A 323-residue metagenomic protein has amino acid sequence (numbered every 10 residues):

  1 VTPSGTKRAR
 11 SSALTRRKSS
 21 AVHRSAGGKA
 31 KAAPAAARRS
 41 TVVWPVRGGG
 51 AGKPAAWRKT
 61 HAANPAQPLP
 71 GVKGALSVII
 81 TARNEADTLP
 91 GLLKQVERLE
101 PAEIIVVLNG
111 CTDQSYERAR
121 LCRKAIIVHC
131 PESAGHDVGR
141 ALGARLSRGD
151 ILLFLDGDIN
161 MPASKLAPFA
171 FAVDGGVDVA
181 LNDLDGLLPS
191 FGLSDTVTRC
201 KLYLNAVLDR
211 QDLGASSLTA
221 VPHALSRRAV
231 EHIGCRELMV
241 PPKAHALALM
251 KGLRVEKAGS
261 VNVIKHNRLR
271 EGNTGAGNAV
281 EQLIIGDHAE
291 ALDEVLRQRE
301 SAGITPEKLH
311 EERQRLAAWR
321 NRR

Functional and structural regions predicted by a protein language model:
T2-S11, T15-R39, V43-G52, M250-R323: C-terminal catalytic/acceptor-binding lobe
A63-Q67, R83-R98: Short, well-formed alpha-helical segments that are part of the catalytic scaffolds of diverse glycosyltransferases
L108-Y116: A conserved acidic beta->alpha catalytic loop
E132-S147: Glycine-rich, basic loop-to-helix element that forms the pyrophosphate-binding segment of sugar-nucleotide handling
L152: Short aromatic/hydrophobic "clamp" motif used to bind/position activated sugar donors
D156-M161: The conserved acidic donor/metal-binding loop of glycosyltransferases
S164-L188: Conserved donor-nucleotide/metal-binding helix-loop-beta segment in metal-dependent transferases, i.e., the alpha-helix
V179-G186, D195-S216: Short, flexible, basic/aromatic active-site loop/helix in glycosyltransferases
